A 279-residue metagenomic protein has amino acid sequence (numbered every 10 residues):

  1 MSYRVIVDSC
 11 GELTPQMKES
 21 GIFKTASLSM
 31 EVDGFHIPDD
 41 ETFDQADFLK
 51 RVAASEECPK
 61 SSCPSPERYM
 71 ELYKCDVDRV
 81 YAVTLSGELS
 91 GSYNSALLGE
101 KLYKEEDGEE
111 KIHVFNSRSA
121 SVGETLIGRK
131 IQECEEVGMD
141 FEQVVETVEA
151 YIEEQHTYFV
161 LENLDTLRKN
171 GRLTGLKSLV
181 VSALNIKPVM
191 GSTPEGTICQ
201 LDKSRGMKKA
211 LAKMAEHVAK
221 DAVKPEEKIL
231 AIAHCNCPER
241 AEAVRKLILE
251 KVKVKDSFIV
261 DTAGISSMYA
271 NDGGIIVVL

Functional and structural regions predicted by a protein language model:
S2-Y3, V77: Local beta-strand N-terminus motif with an aromatic residue
Y3-C63, R68: N-terminal glycine-rich anion-binding loop in soluble enzyme alpha/beta folds
Y3-R4, C10-K24, L28-S29, L89-S92 (+3 more regions): Mixed-charge interfacial surface used for oligomerization/domain docking and macromolecular partner engagement
D33, D107-I112: Repeat-mediated protein-protein interaction surfaces in helical alpha-solenoids
P64-V80, T84-D107: Active-site cofactor/cluster-binding pocket
T84, H113-V114: A glycine-rich beta-strand to alpha-helix segment that forms a phosphate/ribose-binding loop at ligand/cofactor sites
